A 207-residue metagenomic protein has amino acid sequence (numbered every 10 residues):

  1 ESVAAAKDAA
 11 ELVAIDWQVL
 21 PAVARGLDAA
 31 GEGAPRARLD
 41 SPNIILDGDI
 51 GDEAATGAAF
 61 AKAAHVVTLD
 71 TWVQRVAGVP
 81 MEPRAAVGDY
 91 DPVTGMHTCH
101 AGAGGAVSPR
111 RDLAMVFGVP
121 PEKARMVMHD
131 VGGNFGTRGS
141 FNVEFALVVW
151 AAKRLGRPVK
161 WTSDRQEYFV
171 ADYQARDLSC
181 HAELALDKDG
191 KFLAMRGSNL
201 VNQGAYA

Functional and structural regions predicted by a protein language model:
E1-A207: Structural alpha/beta core scaffold segments of enzyme domains
